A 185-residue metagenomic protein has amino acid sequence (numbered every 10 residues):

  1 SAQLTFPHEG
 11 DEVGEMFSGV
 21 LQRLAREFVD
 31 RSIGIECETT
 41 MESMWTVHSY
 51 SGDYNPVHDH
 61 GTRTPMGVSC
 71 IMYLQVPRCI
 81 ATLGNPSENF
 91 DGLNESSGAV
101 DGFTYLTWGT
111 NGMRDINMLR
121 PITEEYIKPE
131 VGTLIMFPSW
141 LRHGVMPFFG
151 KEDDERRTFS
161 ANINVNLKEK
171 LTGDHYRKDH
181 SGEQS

Functional and structural regions predicted by a protein language model:
S1-E36, G52-P56, G98-V100: Non-heme Fe(II)/2-oxoglutarate
M16, M41, P65, S69: Short, well-structured alpha-helical interface segments that form or flank functional binding sites
E38, G150-D153: A short beta-turn/loop motif at secondary-structure boundaries
T39-H48: A short glycine-rich, His/Asp/Glu-containing loop-to-beta-strand
M41, A99-D101, D154-T158: Short edge beta-strand segments in beta-sheet-rich domains
V47-M136, L141, M146, T172-D174: Catalytic core of non-heme Fe(II) oxygenases with the double-stranded beta-helix
S69-M72, E152-E169: A short hydrophobic beta-strand segment most commonly corresponding to one strand of the jelly-roll/cupin
W140, V165-S185: Extracellular/luminal regions of secreted and cell-surface proteins that mediate adhesion/ECM remodeling
